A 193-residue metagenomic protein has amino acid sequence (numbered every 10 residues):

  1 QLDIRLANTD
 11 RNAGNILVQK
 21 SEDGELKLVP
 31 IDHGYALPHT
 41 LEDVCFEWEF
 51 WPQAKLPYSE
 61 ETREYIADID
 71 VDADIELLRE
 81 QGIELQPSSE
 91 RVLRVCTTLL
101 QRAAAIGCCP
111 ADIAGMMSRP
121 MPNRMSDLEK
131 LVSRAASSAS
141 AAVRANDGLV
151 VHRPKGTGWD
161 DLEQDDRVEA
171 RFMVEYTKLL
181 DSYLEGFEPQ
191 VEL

Functional and structural regions predicted by a protein language model:
Q1-L193: ATP-dependent kinase catalytic cores of phosphoinositide-metabolizing enzymes and PI3K-like protein kinases
